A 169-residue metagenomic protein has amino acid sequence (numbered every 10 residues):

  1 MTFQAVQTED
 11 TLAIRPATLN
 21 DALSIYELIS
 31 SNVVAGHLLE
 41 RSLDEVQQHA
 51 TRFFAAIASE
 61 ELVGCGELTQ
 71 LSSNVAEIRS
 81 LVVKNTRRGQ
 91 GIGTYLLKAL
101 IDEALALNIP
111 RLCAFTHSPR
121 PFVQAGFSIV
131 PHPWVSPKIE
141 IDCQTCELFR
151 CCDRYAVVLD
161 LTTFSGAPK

Functional and structural regions predicted by a protein language model:
L12-I25: A short beta-loop-alpha structural element at the N-terminal edge of CoA-dependent acyl/N-acetyltransferase catalytic
I29-L62: Active-site rim helix/loop that mediates acceptor-substrate recognition in acyltransferases
A55, E61-T69, N74-V82: Conserved beta-strand in the GNAT
E61, K84-Y95, L107, Q124: Conserved glycine-rich acetyl-CoA-binding loop
G89-D102, A114: Conserved acetyl-CoA-binding loop-helix of GNAT-fold acetyltransferases
P110, T116-D142: Conserved active-site alpha-helix within GNAT-family acetyltransferase domains
V135-K169: C-terminal "cap" of GNAT-fold acetyltransferases
